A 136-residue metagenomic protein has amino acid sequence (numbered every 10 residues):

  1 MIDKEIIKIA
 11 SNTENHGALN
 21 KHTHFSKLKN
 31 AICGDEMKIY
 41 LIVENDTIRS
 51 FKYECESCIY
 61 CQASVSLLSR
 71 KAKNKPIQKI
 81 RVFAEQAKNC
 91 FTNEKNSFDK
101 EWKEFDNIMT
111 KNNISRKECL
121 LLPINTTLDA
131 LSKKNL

Functional and structural regions predicted by a protein language model:
M1-L136: Domain-level signature for proteins that mediate thiol-based redox and metal-cofactor handling
